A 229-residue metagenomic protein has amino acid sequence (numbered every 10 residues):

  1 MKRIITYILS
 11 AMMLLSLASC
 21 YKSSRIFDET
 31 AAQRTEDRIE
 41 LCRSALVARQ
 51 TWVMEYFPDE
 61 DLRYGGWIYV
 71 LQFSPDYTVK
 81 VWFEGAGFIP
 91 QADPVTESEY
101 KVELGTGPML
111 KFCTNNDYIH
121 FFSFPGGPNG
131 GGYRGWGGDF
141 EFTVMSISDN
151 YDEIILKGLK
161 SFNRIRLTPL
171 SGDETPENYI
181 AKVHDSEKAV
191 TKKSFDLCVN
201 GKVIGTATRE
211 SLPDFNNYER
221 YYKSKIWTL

Functional and structural regions predicted by a protein language model:
K2-S10, L14: Sec-dependent signal peptide recognition, specifically the positively charged N-region followed immediately by
L15-S19: C-terminal motif of bacterial Sec signal peptides marking the signal peptidase cleavage site
Y21-M109, G172-K193: Acidic/polar, low-complexity intrinsically disordered N-terminal segments immediately downstream of a Sec signal
A48-L62, Y118-I155: Cys-His-centered catalytic/binding microenvironment captured across papain-like cysteine peptidases and homologous
A48-R49, V70-K80, T106, M145-E153 (+1 more regions): Short, solvent-exposed coil/turn segments at beta-strand boundaries
F83-F142, P213-L229: Contiguous, well-ordered beta-strand patches that form the walls/edges of small beta-barrel/beta-sandwich domains
D152-L167, S171: Ser/Thr/Pro-rich, low-complexity mucin-like regions that serve as glycosylated stalks/linkers or repetitive adhesive
T168-L229: Preference for solvent-exposed, low-hydrophobicity sequence contexts
